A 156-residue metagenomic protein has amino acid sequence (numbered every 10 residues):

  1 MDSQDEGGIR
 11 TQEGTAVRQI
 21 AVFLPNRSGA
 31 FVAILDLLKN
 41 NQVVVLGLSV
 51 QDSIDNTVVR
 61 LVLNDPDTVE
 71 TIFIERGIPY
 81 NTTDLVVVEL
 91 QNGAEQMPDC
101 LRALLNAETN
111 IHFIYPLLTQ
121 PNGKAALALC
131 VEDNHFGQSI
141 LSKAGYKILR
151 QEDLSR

Functional and structural regions predicted by a protein language model:
M1-E75, Y80-A94, P98-R156: Structural preference for solvent-exposed beta-strand-turn elements and adjacent flexible terminal/loop segments within
